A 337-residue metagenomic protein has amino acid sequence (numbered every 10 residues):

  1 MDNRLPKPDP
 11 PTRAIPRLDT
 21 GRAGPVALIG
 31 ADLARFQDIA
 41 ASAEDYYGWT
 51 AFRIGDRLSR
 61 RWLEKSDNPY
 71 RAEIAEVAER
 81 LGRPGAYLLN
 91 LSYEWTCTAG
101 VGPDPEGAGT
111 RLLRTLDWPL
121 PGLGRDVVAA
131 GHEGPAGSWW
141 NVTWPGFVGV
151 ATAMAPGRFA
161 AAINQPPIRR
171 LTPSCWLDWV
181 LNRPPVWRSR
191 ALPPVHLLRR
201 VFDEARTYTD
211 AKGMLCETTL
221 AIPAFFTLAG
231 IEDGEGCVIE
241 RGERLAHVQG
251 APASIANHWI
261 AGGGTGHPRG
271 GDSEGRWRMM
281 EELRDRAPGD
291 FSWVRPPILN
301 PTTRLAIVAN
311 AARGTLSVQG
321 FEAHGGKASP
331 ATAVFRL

Functional and structural regions predicted by a protein language model:
M1-R83, D104-R111, T115-L337: C-terminal, well-structured catalytic/ligand-binding subdomain of enzymes
A86-V101: Short, glycine/charge-rich beta-strand/loop segments that flank catalytic centers and engage negatively charged groups
